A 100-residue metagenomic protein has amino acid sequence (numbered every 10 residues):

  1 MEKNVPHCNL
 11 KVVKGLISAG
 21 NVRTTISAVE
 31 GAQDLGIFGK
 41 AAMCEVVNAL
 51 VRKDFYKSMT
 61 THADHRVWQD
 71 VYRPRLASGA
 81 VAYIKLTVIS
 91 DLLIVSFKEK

Functional and structural regions predicted by a protein language model:
M1-K100: Ribonuclease/tRNase effector modules and their secretory precursors
